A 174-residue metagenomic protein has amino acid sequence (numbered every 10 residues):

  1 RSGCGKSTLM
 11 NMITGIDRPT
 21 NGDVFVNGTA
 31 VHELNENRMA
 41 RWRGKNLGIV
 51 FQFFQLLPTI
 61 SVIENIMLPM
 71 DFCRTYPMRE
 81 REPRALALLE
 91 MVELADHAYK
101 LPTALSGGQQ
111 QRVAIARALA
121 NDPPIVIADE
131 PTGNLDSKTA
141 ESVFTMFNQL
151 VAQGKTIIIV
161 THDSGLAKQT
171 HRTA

Functional and structural regions predicted by a protein language model:
R1-Q169, T173: ABC family nucleotide-binding domain
